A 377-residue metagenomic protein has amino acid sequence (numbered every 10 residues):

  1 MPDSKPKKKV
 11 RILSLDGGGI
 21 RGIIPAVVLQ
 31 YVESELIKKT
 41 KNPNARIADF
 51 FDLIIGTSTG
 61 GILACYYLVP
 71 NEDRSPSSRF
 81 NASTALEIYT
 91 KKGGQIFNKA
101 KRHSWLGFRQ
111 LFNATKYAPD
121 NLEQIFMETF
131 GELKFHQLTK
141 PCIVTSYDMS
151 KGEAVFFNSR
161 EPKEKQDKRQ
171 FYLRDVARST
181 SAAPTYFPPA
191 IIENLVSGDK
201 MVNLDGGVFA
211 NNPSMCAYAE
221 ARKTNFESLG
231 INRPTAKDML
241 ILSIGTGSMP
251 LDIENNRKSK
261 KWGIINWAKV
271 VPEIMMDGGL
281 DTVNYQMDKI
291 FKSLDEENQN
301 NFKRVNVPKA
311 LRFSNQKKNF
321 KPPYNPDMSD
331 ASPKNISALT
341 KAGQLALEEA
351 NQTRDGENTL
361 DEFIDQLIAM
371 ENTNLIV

Functional and structural regions predicted by a protein language model:
M1-V377: Conserved catalytic cores and adjacent C-terminal regulatory segments of lipid-metabolizing esterases/lipases
